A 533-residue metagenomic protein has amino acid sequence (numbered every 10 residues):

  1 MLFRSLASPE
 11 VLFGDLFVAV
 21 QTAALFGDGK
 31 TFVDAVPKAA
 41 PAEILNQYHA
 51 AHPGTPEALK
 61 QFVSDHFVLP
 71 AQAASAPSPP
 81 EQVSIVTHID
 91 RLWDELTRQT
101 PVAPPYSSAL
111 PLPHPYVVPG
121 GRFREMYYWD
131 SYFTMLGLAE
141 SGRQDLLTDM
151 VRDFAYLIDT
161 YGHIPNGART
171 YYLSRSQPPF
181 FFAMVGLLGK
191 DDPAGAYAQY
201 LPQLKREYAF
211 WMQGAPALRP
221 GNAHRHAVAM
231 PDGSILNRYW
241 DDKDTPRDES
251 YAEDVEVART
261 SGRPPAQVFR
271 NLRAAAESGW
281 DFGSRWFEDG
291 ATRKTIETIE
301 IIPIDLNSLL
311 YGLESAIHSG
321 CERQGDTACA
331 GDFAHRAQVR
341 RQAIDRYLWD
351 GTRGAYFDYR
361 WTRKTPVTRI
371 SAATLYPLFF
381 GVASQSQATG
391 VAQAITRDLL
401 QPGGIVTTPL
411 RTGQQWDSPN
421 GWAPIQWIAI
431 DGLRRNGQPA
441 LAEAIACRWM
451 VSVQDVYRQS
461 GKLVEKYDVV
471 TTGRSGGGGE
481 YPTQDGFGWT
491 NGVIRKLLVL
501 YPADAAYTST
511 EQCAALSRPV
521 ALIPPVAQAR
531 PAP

Functional and structural regions predicted by a protein language model:
L12-E125, D149-A168, G221-I304, V339-G421 (+1 more regions): Extended glycan-interaction surfaces of carbohydrate-active proteins
H88, R143-F154, A194-M212, L313 (+4 more regions): Extended, well-ordered alpha-helical scaffold segments
E125-F133, G142, Y172-F180, Q199-R206 (+4 more regions): Aromatic- and histidine-enriched alpha-helix N-cap/loop-to-helix transition segments that scaffold the rims
Y127-F154, A373-Q385, Q426-P439: Alpha-helical support elements that line or immediately flank enzyme active sites and cofactor-binding pockets
L136-E140, A183-K190, G312-R323, F379 (+2 more regions): Short glycine/serine- and small hydrophobic-enriched flexible loop segments
I158-Y200, Q484: Aromatic/His-enriched, Gly/Pro-containing loop or helix-boundary segments that lie immediately adjacent to catalytic
I296-F333, Q415-I428, G432-A440: Long, repeat-rich segments with strong aromatic
